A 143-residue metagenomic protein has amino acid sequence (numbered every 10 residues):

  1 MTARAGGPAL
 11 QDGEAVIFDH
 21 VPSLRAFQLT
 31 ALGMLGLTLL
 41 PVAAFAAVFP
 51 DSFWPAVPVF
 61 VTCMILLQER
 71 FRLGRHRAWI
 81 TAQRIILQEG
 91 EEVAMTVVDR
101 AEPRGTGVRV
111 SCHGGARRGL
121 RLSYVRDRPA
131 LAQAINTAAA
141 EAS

Functional and structural regions predicted by a protein language model:
M1-A46: N-terminal membrane-targeting/pre-transmembrane regions
Q11-V16, V21, H113-S143: A membrane-cytosol interface segment of integral membrane proteins
F27-T30, G90, A132: Short, solvent-exposed polar/charged micro-motifs at secondary-structure junctions
T30, A46-F60: Hydrophobic alpha-helical transmembrane segments
G33-L37, V57-L67: Lipid-exposed faces of alpha-helical membrane segments in multi-pass integral membrane proteins
V61-R100: Conserved beta-hairpin
Q88-A130: Acidic, Ser/Thr-rich low-complexity segments on the non-lumenal side of membrane proteins
